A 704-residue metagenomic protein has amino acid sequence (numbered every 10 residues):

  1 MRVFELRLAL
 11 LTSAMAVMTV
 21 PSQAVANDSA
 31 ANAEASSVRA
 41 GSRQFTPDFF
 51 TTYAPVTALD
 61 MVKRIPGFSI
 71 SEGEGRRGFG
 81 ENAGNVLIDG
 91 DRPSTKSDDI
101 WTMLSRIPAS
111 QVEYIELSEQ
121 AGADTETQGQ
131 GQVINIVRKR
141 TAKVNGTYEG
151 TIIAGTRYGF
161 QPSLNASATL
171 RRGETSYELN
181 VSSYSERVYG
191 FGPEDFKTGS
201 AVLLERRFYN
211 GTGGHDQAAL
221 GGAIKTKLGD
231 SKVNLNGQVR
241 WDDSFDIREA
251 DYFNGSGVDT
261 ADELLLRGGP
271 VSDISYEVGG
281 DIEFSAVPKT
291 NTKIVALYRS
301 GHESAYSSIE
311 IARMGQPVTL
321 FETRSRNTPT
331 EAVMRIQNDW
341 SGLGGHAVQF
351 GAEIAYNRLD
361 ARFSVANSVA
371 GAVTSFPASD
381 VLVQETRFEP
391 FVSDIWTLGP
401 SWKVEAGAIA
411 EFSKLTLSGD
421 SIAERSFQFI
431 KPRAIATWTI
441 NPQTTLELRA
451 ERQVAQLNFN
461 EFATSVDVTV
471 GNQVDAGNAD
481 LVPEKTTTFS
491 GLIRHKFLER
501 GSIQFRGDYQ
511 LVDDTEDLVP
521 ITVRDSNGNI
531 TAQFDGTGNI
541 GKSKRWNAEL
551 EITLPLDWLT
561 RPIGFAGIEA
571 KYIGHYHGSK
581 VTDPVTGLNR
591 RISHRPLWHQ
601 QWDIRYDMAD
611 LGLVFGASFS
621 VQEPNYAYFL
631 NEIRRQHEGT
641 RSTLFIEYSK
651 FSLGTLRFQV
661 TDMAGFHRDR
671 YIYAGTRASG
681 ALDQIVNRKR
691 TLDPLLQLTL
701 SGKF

Functional and structural regions predicted by a protein language model:
A58-M61, T102-M103, Q128-G150, P162-L164: N-terminal periplasmic accessory domains that precede and gate Gram-negative outer-membrane beta-barrel machines
R92-E119, A166, G222: Short acidic/polar hinge/loop motifs at secondary-structure boundaries that mediate gating or recognition
A109-N145, T560, K703: A beta-strand signature from Gram-negative outer-membrane beta-barrel systems, especially the internal plug domain
G221-D242, G269-A423, T439, N547-I573: Face-selective signature of the C-terminal outer-membrane beta-barrel domain
D273-S275, N327, V381-E385, R425 (+4 more regions): Outer-membrane beta-barrel signature, preferentially recognizing the C-terminal barrel domain of Gram-negative
H302, D360, K414, E424 (+5 more regions): Surface-exposed extracellular loop regions of Gram-negative outer-membrane beta-barrel proteins, predominantly
D508-L511, I530-N625: Gram-negative outer-membrane beta-barrel transporters
Y648-F704: C-terminal beta-signal and adjacent terminal beta-strands/loops of Gram-negative outer-membrane beta-barrel proteins
